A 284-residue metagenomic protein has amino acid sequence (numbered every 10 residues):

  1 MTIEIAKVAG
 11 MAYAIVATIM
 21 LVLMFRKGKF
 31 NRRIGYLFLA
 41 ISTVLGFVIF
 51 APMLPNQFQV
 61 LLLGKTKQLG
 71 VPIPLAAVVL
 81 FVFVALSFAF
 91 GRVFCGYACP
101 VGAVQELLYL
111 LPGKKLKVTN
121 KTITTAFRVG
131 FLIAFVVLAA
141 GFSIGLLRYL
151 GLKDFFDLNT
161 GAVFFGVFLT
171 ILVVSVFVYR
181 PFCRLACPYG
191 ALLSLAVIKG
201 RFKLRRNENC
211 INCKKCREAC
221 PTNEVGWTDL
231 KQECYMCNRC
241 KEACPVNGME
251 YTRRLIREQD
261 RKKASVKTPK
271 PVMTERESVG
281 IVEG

Functional and structural regions predicted by a protein language model:
M1-N223, W227, Q232-E233, K241-G284: Non-ligating segments of multi-cofactor redox enzymes
